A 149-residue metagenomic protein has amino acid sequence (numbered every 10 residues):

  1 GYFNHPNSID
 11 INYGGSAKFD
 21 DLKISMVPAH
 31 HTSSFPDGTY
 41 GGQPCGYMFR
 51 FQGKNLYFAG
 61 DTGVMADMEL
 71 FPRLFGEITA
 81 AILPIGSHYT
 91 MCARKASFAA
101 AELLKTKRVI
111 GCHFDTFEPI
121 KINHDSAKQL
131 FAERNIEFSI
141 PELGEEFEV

Functional and structural regions predicted by a protein language model:
G1, P6: Acidic/His-rich segments in extracytoplasmic proteins that coordinate ligands and/or metal ions
S8-G76, L143-V149: Core dinuclear metal-dependent hydrolase active-site scaffold
A66-E146: Cap/insert and terminal regions of metallo-dependent hydrolase folds
